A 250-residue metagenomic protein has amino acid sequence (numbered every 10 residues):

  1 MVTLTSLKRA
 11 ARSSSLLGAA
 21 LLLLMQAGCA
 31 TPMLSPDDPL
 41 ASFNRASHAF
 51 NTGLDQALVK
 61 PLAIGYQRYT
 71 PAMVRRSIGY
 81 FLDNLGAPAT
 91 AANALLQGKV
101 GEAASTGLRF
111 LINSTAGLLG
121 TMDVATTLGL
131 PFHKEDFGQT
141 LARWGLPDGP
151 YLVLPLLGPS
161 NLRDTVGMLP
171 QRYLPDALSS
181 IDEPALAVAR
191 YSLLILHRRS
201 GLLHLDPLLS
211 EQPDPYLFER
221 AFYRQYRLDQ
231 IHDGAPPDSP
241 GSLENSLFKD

Functional and structural regions predicted by a protein language model:
V2-G18: Bacterial N-terminal signal peptides that target proteins for export
M25-A46, Q56: Bacterial Sec signal peptide processing site at the extreme N-terminus
T31, Q139, W144-D250: A structured, mid-to-C-terminal "fold-capping" secondary-structure block
D38-N44, P61-I64, T90: Acidic/histidine-rich, surface-exposed loop or edge segments in extracytoplasmic proteins
F50-G53, Y66: N-terminal, Lys/Arg-enriched amphipathic/low-complexity engagement segments that precede the first folded domain
A57, P61-M73: Membrane interface segments of multi-pass transport proteins and intramembrane proteases
G79-F81: Beta-rich strand-turn-strand
N84-L162: Mid-length scaffold segments of soluble, non-membrane domains
